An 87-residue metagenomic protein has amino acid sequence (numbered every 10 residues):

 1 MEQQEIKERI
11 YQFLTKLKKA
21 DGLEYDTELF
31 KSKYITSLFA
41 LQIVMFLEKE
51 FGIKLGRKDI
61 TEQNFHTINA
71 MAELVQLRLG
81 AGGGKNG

Functional and structural regions predicted by a protein language model:
M1-G22, E73-G87: Thiotemplate assembly-line natural product biosynthesis machinery
E8, L38-L41: Short alpha-helical elements of helix-turn-helix
G22, I53, N64: Flexible coil/turn residues that form the inter-helical turn or adjacent wing/linker of helix-turn-helix
Y25-T36, D59-T67: Glycine-rich loop motifs involved in handling phospho/adenylate chemistry
K54-K58: Beta-hairpin "wing" of winged helix-turn-helix
